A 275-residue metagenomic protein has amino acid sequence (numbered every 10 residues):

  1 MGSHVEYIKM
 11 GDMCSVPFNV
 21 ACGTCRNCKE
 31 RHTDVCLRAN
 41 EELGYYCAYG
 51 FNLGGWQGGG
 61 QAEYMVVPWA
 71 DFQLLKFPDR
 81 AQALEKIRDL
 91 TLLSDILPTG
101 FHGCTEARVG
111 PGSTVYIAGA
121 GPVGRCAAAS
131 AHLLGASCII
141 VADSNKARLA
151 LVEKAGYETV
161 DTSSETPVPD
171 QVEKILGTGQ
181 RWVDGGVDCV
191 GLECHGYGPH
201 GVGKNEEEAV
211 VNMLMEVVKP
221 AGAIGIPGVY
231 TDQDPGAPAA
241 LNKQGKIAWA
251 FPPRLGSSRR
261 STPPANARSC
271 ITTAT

Functional and structural regions predicted by a protein language model:
M1-K29, D34, Q57-G59, P78-A83: Glycine-rich beta-strand-centered segment in the early N-terminal region that forms part of a ligand/cofactor-binding
I8, V16, C25, A39 (+5 more regions): A structure-centric feature marking long, well-folded core domains of fungal metabolic enzymes and membrane transporters
K29-G54: Iron-sulfur (Fe-S) cluster-binding segments and ferredoxin-like electron-carrier domains, especially [2Fe-2S]
N52-G58, Y64-V66: Short Gly/Pro-enriched turn/cap motifs at secondary-structure boundaries
E63, F72, K76, A81-E165 (+1 more regions): Mid-domain Rossmann-like dinucleotide-binding core that forms the NAD(H)/NADP(H) cofactor-binding site
A107-P111, L133-L134, A150-N266: Glycine-rich cofactor phosphate-binding loops and adjacent beta1-alpha1 units of small-molecule cofactor enzyme domains
